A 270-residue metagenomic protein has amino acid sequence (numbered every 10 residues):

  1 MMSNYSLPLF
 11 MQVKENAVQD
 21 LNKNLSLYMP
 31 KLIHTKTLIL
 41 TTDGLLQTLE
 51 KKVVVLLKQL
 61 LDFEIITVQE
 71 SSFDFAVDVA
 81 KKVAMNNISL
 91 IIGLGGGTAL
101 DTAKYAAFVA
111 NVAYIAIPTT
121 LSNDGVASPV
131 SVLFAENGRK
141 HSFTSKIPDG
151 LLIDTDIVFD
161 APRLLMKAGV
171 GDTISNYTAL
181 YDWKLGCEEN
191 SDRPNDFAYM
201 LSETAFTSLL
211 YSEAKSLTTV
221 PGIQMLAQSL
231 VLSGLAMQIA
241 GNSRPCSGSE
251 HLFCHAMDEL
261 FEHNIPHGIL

Functional and structural regions predicted by a protein language model:
M1-L90: ATP/NTP phosphate-donor binding region
S3-N4, K31-L32, V83-N86, A107 (+7 more regions): Solvent-exposed alpha-helices and their adjacent loops that cap or buttress functional pockets in soluble metabolic
L9, V109-A205: A glycine/threonine-rich phosphate-anchoring loop and its flanking beta-alpha core in nucleotide/phosphate-binding
K36-L38, S89-L90, A113-I115, D149-L151 (+1 more regions): Structural motif
L40-T41, G95, I153: Short beta-strand/turn micro-motifs composed of small residues that flank or help shape donor/cofactor-binding pockets
I65, I92, I115-I117, I153 (+1 more regions): General beta-strand structural signal in soluble alpha/beta enzymes
V83-A106, A110-L121: A short, small-residue-rich loop immediately preceding and capping a beta-strand
D196-L270: Active-site segments that bind and position negatively charged phosphate/pyrophosphate groups
